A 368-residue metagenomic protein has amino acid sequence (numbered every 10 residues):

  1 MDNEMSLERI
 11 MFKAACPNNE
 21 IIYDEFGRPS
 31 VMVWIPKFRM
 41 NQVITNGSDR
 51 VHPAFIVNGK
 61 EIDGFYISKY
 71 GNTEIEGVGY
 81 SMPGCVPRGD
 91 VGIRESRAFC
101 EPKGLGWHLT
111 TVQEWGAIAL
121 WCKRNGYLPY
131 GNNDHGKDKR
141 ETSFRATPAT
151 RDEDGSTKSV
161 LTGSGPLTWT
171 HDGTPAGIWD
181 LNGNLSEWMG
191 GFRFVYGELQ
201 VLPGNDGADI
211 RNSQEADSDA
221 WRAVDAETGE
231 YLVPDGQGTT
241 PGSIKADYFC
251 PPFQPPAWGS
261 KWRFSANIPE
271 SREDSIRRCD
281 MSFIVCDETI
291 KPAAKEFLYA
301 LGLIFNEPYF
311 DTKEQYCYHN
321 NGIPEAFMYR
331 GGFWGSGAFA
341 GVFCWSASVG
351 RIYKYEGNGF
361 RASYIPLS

Functional and structural regions predicted by a protein language model:
M1-E20: Charged, compositionally biased non-catalytic regions
M1-N3, T147-K158, D172-P175, W179-L181 (+2 more regions): C-terminal, surface-exposed recognition/capping segments
M11, V43, S48, E76 (+8 more regions): Alpha-helical context
N18-R28, G136-S143, K313-G322: Short low-complexity stretches enriched in small and charged residues
I22-L105, Y196-A266, E270, A326 (+1 more regions): Extracellular adhesion/carbohydrate-recognition regions
M40, N72-T73, E114-A117, F192-R193 (+1 more regions): Short, solvent-exposed loop/turn segments at secondary-structure junctions
R50-D180, I210-N212, E270-D274: Short aromatic-cysteine micro-motif
K123-L128, R193, L202-G204: Short secondary-structure boundary/capping segments
